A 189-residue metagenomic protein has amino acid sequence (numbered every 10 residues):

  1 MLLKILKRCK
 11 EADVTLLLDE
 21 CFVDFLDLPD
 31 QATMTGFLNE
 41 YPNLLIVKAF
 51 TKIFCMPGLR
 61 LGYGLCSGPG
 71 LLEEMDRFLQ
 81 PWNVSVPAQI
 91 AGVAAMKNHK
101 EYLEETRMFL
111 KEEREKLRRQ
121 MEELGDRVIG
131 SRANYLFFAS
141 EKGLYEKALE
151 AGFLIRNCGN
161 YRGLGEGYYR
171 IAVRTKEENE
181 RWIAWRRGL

Functional and structural regions predicted by a protein language model:
M1-L16, E20-I53: Active-site pre-lysine segment of PLP-dependent enzymes
N43-E122, D126-V128: PLP-dependent aminotransferase class I/II
G58, R132-A133, G163-G165: Short acidic/glycine-enriched loop/turn segments that link adjacent beta-strands
C66, F138-E141, V173-T175: Short beta-strand-to-loop capping motifs
L110-K111, E115, Q120-G152: Conserved PLP-binding catalytic core of the aspartate aminotransferase-like
E150, N160-L189: PLP-dependent enzyme catalytic core of the Aspartate aminotransferase-like
